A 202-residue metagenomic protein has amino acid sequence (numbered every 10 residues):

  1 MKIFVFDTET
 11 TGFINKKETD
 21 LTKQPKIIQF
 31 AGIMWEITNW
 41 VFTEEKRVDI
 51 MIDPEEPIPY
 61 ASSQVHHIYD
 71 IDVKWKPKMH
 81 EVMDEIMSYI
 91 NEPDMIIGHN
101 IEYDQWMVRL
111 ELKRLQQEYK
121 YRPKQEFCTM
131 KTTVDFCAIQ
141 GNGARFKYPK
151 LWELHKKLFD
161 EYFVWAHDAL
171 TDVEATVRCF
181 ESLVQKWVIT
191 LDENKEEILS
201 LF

Functional and structural regions predicted by a protein language model:
K2, K23-I68, M87-F202: Metal-dependent phosphoesterase core characteristic of DEDDh/y 3'-5' exonuclease domains
V5: Serine-esterase "nucleophile elbow" of acetyl-processing enzymes
T8-E18: Short acidic, Gly/Ser-rich segments with clustered Asp/Glu that frequently serve as metal-coordination loops in enzyme
N15, V73, V164-W165: A generic structural signal for short coil/turn motifs at secondary-structure boundaries
K16, I71, E102: Short, electropositive, low-hydrophobicity segments enriched in small/polar residues
S63-M83: Metal-dependent phosphoesterase signature
